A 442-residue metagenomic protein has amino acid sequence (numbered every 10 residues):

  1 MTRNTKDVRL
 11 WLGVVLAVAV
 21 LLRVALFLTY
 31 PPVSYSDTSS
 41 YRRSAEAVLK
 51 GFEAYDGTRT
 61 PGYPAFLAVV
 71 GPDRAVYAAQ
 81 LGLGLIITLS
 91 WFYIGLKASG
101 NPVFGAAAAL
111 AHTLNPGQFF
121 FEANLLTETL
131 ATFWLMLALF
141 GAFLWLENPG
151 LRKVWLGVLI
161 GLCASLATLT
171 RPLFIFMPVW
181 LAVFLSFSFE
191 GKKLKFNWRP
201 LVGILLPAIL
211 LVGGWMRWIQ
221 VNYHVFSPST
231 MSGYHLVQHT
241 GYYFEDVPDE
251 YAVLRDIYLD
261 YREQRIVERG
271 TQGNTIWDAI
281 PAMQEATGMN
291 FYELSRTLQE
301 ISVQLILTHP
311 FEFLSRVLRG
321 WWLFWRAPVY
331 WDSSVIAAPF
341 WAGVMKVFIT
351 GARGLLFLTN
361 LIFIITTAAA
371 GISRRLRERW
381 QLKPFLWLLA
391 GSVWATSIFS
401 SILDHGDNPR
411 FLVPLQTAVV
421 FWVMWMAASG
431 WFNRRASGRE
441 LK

Functional and structural regions predicted by a protein language model:
A19, G105-P116, F140, A164 (+2 more regions): Short helix- or helix-capping micro-motifs that position conserved polar/aromatic residues at function-defining sites
T29-R43, E53-F66, R74, F226-S229 (+3 more regions): Extracytoplasmic catalytic/substrate-binding loops of multi-pass membrane glycan-assembly enzymes
R74-A78, T287, L298-Q299, Q304-A390 (+1 more regions): Membrane-interface anchor segments at the N-terminal boundary of transmembrane helices in multi-pass membrane enzymes
A78-S99, L137, G141: Transmembrane-helix motifs of polytopic, lipid-linked glycan transferases
W91-L114, T132-F133, P149-W155: Transmembrane-helix signature of polytopic, membrane-embedded enzymes that assemble or transfer cell-envelope glycans
S99, A138-L159, L185-S186: Membrane-interface transmembrane helices that cradle and orient dolichyl/undecaprenyl
A123-A131, T170: Short acidic/glycine- and proline-prone juxtamembrane loop motifs at membrane-interface regions of multi-pass membrane
P228-W331: Membrane-proximal stem/loop segments at transmembrane-domain junctions that anchor or position
